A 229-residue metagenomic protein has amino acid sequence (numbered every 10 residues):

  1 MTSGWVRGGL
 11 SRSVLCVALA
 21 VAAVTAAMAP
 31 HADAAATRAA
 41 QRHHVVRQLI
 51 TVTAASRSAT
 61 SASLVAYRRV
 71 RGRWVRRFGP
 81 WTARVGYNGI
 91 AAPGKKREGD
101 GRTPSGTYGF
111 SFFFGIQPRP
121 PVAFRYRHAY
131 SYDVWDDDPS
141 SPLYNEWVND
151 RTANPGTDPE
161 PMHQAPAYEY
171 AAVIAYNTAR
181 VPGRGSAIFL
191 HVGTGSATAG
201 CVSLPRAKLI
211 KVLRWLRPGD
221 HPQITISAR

Functional and structural regions predicted by a protein language model:
M1-T2, G99: Exposed boundary/loop context
T2-A34: Secretory targeting and sorting signals
A34-T198, L209-P222, S227-R229: Cell wall/extracellular polymer interaction/catalysis modules
T198-L204: Active-site nucleophilic cysteine motif
